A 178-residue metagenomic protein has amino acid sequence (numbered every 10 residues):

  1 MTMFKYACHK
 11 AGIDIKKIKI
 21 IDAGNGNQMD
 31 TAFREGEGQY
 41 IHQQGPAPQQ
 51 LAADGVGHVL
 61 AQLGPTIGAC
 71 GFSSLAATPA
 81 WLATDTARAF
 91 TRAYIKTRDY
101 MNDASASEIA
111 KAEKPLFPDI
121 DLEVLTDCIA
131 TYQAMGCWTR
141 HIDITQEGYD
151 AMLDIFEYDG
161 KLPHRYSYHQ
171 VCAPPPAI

Functional and structural regions predicted by a protein language model:
M1-A53, Q146-A151: Bilobed "Venus flytrap"/periplasmic-binding protein-like clamshell domains and structurally analogous long
A7-K10, N25-M29, A77-T78, A89 (+1 more regions): A short alpha-helix capping/helix-coil boundary motif
H9, D14-K16, G57, D119-E123 (+1 more regions): Short coil/loop linkers at secondary-structure junctions
K17, H42, L60-A61, A110 (+2 more regions): A generic structural-conservation signal
N25, G64-P65, A173-P176: Residues that form or immediately flank small-molecule/cofactor binding pockets and catalytic motifs
N27-F117: Pocket-lining segment of extracytoplasmic ligand-binding domains
A83-P163: Secondary-structure end/capping motifs
H164-I178: Hinge/cleft segment of the Venus flytrap/periplasmic-binding protein
